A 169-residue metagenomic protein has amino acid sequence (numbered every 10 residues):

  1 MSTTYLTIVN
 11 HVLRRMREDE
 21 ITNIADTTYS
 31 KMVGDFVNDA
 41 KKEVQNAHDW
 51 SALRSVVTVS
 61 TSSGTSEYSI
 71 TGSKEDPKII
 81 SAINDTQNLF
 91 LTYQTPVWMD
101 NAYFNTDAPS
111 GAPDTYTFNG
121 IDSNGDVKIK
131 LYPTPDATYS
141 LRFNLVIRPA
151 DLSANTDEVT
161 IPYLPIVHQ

Functional and structural regions predicted by a protein language model:
M1-R17, K31-N46, W98-Q169: Internal mixed-charge
R17-E20, G64: Glycine-centered secondary-structure boundary/capping sites
I21-A25: Surface-exposed patches in mature extracellular/periplasmic domains of secreted proteins
K31-A102, I166-Q169: Divalent metal-cofactor coordination and adjacent catalytic microenvironments
